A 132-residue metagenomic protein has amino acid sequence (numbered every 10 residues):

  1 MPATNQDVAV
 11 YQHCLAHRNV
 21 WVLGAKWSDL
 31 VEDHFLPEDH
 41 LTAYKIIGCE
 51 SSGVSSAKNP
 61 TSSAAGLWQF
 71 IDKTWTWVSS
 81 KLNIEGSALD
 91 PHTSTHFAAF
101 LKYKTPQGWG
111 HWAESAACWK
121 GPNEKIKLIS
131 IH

Functional and structural regions predicted by a protein language model:
M1-G53: Export/targeting segments at the very N-terminus of extracytoplasmic proteins
H17, T42-K45, T61-H132: Catalytic and binding regions of secreted/periplasmic enzymes and modules that target cell-wall glycans
G53-S55, T74: Feature marks short, surface-exposed loop/turn motifs that line or immediately flank catalytic pockets and channel
A57-N59: Short, solvent-exposed loop/turn and secondary-structure capping segments
